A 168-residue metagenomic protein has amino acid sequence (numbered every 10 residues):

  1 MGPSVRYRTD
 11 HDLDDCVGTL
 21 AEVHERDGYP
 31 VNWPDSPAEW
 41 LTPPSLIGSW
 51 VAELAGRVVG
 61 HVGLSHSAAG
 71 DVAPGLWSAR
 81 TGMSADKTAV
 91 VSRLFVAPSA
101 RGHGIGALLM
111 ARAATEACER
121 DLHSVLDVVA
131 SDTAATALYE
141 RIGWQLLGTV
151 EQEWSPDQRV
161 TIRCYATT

Functional and structural regions predicted by a protein language model:
G2-G18: A short beta-loop-alpha structural element at the N-terminal edge of CoA-dependent acyl/N-acetyltransferase catalytic
R8, L94-V96, V128: Hydrophobic adenine-recognition pocket in adenosine-nucleotide-binding enzymes
E25-V58, G63: Active-site rim helix/loop that mediates acceptor-substrate recognition in acyltransferases
I47-V51, H61, R93, V125 (+1 more regions): Short hydrophobic/aromatic beta-strand element in the GNAT-like acyltransferase core that lines or flanks the acyl-donor
G63-R93, E153-Q158: Conserved acyl-donor/pantetheine-binding loop and adjacent beta-alpha core of acyl/acetyltransferases and related
R93-V96, G102-T115, A137-R141: Conserved acetyl-CoA-binding loop-helix of GNAT-fold acetyltransferases
A107, E119, S131-G148, S155-Q158: Conserved active-site alpha-helix within GNAT-family acetyltransferase domains
A117-V129: Conserved GNAT acetyl-CoA-binding A-motif
